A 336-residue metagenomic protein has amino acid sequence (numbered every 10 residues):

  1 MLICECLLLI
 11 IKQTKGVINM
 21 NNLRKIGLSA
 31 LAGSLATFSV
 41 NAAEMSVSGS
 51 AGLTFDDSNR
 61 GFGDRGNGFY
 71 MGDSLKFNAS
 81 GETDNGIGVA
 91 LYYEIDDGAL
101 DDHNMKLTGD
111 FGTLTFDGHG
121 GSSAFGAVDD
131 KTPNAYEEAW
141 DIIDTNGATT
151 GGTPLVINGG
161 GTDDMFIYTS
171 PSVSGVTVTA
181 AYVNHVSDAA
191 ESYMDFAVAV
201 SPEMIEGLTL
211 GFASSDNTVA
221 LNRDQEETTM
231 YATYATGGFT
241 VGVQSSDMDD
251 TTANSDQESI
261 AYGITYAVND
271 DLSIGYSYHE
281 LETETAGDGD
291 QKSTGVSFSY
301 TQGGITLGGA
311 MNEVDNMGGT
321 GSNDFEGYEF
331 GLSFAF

Functional and structural regions predicted by a protein language model:
L2-F336: Outer-membrane beta-barrel proteins
